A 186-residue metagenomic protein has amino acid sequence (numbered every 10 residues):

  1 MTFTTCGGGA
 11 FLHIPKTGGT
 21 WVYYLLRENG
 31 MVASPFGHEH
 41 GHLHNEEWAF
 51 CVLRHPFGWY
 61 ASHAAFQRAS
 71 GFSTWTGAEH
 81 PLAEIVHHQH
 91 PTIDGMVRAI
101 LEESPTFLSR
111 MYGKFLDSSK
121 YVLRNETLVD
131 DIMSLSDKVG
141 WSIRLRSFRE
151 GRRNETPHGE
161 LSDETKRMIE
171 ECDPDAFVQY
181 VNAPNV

Functional and structural regions predicted by a protein language model:
M1-V186: Membrane-interface amphipathic segments in extracytoplasmic regions
